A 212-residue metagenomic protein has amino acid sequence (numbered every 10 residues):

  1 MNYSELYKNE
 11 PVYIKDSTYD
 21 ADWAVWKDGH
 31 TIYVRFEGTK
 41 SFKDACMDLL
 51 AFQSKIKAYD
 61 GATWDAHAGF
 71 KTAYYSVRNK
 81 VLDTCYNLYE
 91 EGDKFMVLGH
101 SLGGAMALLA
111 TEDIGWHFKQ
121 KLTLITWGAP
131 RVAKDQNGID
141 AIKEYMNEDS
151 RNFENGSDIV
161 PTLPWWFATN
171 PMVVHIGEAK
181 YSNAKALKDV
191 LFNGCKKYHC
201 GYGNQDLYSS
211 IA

Functional and structural regions predicted by a protein language model:
M1-S17: Extended, Lys/Arg-enriched charged tracts that mediate electrostatic binding to polyanionic substrates
Y3-S4, D22, H30-T31, K57-D60 (+3 more regions): Serine hydrolase/lipase
Y13-D60: Short, surface-exposed "cap/lid" segments of acyl-processing enzymes
S101-M106: Active-site loop->helix "elbow" adjoining a glycine-rich segment at hydrolase catalytic centers
